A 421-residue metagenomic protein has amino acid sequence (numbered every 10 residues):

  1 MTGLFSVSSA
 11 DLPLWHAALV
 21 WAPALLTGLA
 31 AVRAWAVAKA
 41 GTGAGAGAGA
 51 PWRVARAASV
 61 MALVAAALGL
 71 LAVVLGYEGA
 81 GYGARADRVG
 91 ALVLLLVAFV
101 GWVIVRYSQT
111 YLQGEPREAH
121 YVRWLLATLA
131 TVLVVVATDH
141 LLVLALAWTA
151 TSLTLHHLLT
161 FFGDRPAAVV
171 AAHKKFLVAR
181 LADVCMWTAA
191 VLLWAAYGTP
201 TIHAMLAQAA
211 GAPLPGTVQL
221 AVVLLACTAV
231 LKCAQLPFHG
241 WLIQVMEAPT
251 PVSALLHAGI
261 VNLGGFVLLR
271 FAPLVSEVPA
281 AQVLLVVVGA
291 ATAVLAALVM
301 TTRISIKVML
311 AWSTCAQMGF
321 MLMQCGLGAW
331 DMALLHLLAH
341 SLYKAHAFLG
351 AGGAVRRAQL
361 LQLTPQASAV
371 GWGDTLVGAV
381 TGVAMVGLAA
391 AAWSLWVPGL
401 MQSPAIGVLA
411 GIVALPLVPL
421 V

Functional and structural regions predicted by a protein language model:
M1-R123, H203-A204: Transmembrane helix-loop-helix hairpins at membrane boundaries of multipass inner-membrane proteins
L4-F5, V73-G83, V143, A150 (+6 more regions): Juxtamembrane/interfacial segments at transmembrane-helix boundaries in multi-pass membrane proteins
L14-P23, D87-V97, V143-T154, G216-A229 (+3 more regions): Structural signature of hydrophobic alpha-helical transmembrane segments
L29-G41, W102-G114, H157-A167, C233-M246 (+3 more regions): C-terminal ends of transmembrane helices
K39-L63, Q113-A127, L142-A145, G163-C185 (+5 more regions): Membrane-interfacial loop-to-helix junctions in multi-pass inner-membrane proteins
V54-V60, G79-G163, A182-V184, L284-G328: Internal transmembrane alpha-helices of multipass membrane proteins
M61-A65, L75, G79-R85, V100 (+4 more regions): Short helix-boundary/re-entrant hairpin motifs in multi-pass inner-membrane proteins
W124-Q208, G319-L360: Alpha-helical multi-pass transmembrane bundles of energy-transducing inner-membrane proteins
